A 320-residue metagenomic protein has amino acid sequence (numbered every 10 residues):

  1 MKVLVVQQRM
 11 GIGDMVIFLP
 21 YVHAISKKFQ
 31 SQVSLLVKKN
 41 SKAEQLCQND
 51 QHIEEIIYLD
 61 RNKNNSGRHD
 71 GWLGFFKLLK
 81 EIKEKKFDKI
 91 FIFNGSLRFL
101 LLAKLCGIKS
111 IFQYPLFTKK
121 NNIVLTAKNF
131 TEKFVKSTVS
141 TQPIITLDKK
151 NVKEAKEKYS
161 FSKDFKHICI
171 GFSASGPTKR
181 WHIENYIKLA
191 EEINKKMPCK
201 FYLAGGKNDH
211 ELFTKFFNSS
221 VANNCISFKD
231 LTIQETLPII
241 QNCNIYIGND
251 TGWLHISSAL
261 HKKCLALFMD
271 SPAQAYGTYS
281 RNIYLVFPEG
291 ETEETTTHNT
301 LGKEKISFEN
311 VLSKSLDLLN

Functional and structural regions predicted by a protein language model:
M1-N320: Catalytic machinery of carbohydrate-active enzymes, primarily nucleotide-sugar-dependent glycosyltransferases
